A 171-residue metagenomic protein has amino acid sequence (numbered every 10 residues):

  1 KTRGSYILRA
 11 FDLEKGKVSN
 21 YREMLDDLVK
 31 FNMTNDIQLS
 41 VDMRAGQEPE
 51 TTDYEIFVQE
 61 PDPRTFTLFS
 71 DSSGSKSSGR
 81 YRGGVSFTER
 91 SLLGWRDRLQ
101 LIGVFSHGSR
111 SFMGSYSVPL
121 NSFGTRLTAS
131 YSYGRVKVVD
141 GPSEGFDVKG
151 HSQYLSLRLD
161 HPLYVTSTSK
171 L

Functional and structural regions predicted by a protein language model:
T2-T128, V165: Outer-membrane beta-barrel initiation region
R126-L171: Transmembrane beta-strand segments of outer-membrane beta-barrel domains in Gram-negative and organellar OMPs
